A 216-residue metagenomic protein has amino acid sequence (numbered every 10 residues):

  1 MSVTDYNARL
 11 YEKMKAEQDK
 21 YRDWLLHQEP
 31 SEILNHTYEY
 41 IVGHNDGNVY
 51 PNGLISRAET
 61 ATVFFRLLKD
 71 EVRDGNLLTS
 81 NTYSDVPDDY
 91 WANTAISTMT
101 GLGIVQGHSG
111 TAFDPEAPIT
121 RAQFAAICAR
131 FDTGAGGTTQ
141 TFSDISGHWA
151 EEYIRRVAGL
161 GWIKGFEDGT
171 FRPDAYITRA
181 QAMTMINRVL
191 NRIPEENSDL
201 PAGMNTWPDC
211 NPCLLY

Functional and structural regions predicted by a protein language model:
S2-K13: BZIP DNA-binding basic region
A16, D23-N93, L102-A122, A129-Y153 (+2 more regions): Feature responds to low-complexity, polar/acidic, surface-exposed segments characteristic of secreted/exported proteins
